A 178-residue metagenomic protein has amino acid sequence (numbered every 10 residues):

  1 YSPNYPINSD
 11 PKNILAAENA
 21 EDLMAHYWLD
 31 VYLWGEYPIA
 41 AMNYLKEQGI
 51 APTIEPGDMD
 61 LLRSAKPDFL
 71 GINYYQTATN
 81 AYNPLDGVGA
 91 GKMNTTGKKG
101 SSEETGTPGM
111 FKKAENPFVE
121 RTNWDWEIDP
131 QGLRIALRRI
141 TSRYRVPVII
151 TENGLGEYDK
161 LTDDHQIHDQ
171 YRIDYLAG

Functional and structural regions predicted by a protein language model:
Y1-G178: Active-site region of glycoside hydrolase catalytic domains
